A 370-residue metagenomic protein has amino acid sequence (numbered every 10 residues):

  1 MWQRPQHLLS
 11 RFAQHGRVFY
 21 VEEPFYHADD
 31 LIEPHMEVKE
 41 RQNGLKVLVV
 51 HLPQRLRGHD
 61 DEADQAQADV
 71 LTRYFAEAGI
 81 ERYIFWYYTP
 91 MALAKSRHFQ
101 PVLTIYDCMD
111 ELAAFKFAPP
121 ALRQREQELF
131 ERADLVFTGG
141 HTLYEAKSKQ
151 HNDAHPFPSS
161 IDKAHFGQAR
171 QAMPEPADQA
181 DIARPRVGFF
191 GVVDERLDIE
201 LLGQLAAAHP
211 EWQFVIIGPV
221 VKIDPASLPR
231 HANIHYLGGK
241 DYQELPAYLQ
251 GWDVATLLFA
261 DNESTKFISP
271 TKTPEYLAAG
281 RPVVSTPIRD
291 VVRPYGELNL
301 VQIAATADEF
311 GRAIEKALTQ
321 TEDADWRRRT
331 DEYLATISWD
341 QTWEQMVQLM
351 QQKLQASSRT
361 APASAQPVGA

Functional and structural regions predicted by a protein language model:
Q3, L197, Q243-Y248, A255-A278 (+1 more regions): Nucleotide-sugar-dependent
T72, P119-V136: Membrane-proximal helix-turn-helix segments that form the acceptor-binding/catalytic region of lipid-linked
T142, F157-A169: Carbohydrate-associated surface elements
D178-L197, L202-A206, I217: Conserved donor-binding/catalytic core segment of Leloir-type glycosyltransferases
I223-A247: Nucleotide-activated donor-binding/catalytic signature segment of Leloir-type glycosyltransferases, i.e., the conserved
N299-D308, K316-E322: Conserved acidic donor-binding segment of nucleotide-sugar-dependent glycosyltransferases
T321-M350: A charged, aromatic-enriched C-terminal amphipathic alpha-helix characteristic of glycosyltransferases across folds
W339-A370: C-terminal alpha-helical cap of glycosyltransferases
